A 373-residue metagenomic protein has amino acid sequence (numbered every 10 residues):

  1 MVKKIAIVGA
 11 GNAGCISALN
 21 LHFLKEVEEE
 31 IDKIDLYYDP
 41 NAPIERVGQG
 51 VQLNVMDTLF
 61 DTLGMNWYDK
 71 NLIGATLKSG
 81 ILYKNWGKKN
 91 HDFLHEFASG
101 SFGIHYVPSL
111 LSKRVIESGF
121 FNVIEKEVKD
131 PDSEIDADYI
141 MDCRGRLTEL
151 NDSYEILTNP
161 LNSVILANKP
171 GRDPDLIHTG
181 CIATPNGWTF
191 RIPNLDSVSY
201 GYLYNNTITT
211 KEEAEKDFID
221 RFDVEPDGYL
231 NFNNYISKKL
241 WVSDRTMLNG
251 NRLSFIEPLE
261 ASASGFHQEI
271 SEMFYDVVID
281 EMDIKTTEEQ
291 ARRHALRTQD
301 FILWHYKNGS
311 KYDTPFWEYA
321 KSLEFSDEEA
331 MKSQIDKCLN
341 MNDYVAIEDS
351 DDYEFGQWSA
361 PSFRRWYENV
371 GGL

Functional and structural regions predicted by a protein language model:
K3-I31: N-terminal Rossmann-like FAD-binding beta1-loop-alpha1 element of flavoenzymes
I16, N20, N54, L110 (+2 more regions): Short amphipathic alpha-helical face segments that pack within enzyme cores and frequently flank/anchor catalytic
H22-V47: Glycine-rich FAD pyrophosphate-binding loop
N41-D92: N-terminal FAD cofactor-binding segment of flavoenzymes
V51, H95-I116, C143, N206-E213: Short beta-strand to alpha-helix junction loop
S118-R221: Predominantly flavin-linked oxidoreductase catalytic cores and closely associated redox partners
Y204-Y306: FAD/FMN-dependent oxidoreductases across multiple families
D276-L373: Long, low-complexity C-terminal extensions of enzymes
